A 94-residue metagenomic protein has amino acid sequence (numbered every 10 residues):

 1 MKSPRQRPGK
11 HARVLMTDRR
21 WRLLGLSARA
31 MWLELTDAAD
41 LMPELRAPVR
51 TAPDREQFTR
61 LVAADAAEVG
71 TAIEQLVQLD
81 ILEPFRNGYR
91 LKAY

Functional and structural regions predicted by a protein language model:
M1-R90: Positively charged, structured surface patches that bind polyanionic biopolymers
Y94: Short His/Asp/Glu-rich catalytic/ion-coordination signatures at enzyme active sites or charged loops
